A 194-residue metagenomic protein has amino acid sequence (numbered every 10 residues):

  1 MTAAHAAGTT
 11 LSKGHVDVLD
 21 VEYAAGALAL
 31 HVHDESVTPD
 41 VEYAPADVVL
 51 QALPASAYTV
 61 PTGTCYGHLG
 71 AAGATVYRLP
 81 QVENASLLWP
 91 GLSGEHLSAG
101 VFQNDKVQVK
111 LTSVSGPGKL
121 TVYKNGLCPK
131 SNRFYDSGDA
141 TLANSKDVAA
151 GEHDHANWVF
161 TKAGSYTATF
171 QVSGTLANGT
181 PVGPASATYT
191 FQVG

Functional and structural regions predicted by a protein language model:
M1-A3: Sec-dependent, cleavable N-terminal signal peptides
H5-E152, G183-A185, G194: Phosphate/adenylate-binding glycine loop and adjacent helical scaffold
D154, K162-Y166: Short tyrosine-centred short linear motifs in exposed loops/low-complexity segments
F170-V172: Hydrophobic/tyrosine-rich beta-strand signature of extracellular beta-sandwich/beta-rich modules, prominently
T175-T180: Short, solvent-exposed loop/turn segments at the edges of extracellular beta-sandwich modules
Y189-T190: Ser/Thr/Pro-rich, acidic low-complexity intrinsically disordered regulatory segments
